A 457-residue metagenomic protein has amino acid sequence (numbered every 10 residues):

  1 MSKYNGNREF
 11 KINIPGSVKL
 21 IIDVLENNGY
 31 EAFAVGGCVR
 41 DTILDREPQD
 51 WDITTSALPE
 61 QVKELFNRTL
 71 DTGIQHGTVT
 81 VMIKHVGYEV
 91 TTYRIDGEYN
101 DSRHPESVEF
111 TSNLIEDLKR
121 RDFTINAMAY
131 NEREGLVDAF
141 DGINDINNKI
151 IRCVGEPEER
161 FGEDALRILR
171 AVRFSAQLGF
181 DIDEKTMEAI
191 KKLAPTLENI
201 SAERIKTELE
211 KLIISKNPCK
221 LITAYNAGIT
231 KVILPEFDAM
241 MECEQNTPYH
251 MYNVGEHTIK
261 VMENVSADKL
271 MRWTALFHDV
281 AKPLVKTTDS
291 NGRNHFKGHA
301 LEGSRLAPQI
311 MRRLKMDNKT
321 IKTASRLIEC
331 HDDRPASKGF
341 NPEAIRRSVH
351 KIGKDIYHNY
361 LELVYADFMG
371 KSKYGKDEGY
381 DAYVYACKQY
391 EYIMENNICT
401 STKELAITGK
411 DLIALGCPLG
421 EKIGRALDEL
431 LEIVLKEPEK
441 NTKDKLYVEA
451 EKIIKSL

Functional and structural regions predicted by a protein language model:
M1-L457: Catalytic cores of the polymerase beta-like nucleotidyltransferase superfamily and closely associated nucleotide
